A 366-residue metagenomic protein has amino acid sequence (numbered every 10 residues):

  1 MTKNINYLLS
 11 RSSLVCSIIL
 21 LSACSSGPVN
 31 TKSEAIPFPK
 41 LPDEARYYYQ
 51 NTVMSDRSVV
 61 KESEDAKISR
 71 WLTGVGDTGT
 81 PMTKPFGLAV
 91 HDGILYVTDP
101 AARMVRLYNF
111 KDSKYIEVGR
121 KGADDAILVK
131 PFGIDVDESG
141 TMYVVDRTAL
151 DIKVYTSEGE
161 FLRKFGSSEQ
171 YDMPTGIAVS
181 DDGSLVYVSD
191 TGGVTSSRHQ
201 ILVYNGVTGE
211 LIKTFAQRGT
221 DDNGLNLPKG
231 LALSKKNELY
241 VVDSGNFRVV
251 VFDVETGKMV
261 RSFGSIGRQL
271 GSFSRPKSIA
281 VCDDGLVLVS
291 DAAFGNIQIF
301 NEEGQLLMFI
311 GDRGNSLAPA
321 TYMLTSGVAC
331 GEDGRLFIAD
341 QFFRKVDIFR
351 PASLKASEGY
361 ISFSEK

Functional and structural regions predicted by a protein language model:
T2-S13: Bacterial N-terminal signal peptides that target proteins for export
L21-A23: C-terminal motif of bacterial Sec signal peptides marking the signal peptidase cleavage site
S25-K366: Eukaryotic scaffold repeat domains enriched in small/polar residues
